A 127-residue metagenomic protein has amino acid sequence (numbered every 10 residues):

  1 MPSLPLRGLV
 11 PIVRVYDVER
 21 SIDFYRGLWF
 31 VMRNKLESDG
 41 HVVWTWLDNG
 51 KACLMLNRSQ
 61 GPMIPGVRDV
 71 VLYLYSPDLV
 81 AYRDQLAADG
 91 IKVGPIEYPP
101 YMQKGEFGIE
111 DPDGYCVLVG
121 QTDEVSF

Functional and structural regions predicted by a protein language model:
M1-L4, D84-F127: Vicinal oxygen chelate
M1-R20, V70-L72, G120-F127: N-terminal beta-strand motif that seeds the catalytic metal site of vicinal oxygen chelate
P5, I12-C53: Core segments of cupin and vicinal oxygen chelate
F24, V80-Q85: Short amphipathic alpha-helices within nucleic acid-binding modules
W44, Y73, E106-G108: Short hydrophobic/aromatic beta-strand element in the GNAT-like acyltransferase core that lines or flanks the acyl-donor
L72-Y75, L79-V80: Mid-chain, well-packed structural core segment of small domains
